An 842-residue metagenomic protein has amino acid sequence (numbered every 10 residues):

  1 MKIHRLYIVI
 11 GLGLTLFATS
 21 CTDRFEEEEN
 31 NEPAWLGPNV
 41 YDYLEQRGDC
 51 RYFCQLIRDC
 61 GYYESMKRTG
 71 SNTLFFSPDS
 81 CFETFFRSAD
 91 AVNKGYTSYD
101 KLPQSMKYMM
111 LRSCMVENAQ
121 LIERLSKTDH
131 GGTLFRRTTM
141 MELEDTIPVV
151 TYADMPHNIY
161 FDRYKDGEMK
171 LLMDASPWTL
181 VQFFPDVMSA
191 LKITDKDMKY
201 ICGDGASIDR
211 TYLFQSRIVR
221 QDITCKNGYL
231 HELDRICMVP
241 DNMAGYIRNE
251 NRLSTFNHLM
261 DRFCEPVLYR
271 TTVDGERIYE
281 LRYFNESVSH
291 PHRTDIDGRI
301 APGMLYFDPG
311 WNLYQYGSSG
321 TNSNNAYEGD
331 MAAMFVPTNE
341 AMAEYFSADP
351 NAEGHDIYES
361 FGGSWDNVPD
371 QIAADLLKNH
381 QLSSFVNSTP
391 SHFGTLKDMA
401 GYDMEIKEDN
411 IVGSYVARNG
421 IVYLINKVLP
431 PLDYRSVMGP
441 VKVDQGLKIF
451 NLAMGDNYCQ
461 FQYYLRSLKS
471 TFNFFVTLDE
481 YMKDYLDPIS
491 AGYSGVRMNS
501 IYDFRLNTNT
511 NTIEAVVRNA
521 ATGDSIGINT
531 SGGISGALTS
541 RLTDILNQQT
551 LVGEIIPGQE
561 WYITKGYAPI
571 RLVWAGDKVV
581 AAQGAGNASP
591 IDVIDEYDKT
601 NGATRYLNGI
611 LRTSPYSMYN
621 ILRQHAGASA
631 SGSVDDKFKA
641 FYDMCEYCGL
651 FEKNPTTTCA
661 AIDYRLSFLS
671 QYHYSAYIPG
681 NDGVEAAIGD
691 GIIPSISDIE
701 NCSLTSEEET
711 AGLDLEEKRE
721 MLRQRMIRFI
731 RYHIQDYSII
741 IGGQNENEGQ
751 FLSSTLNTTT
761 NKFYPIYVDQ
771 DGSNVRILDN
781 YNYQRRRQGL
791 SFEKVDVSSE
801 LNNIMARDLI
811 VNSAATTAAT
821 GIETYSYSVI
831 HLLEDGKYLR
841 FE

Functional and structural regions predicted by a protein language model:
M1-C21: Sec-dependent bacterial lipoprotein signal peptides
C21-E842: Mature, structured domains of secreted/extracytosolic soluble proteins
